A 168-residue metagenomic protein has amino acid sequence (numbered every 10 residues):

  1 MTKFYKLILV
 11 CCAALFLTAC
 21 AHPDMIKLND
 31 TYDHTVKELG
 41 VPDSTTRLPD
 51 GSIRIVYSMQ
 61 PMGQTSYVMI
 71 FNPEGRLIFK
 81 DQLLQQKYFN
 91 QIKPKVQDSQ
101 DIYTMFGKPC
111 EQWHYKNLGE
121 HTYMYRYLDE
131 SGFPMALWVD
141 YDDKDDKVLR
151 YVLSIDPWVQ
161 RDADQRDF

Functional and structural regions predicted by a protein language model:
M1-L9: Bacterial N-terminal signal peptides that target proteins for export
C11-L15: Short, linear, compositionally biased motifs with a strong N-terminal bias
L17-A19: C-terminal motif of bacterial Sec signal peptides marking the signal peptidase cleavage site
A21-P23: Bacterial signal peptide processing site
K27-R76, P94-F168: A cross-family detector of function-defining hotspots
L77-K87: Acidic/histidine-rich, surface-exposed loop or edge segments in extracytoplasmic proteins
